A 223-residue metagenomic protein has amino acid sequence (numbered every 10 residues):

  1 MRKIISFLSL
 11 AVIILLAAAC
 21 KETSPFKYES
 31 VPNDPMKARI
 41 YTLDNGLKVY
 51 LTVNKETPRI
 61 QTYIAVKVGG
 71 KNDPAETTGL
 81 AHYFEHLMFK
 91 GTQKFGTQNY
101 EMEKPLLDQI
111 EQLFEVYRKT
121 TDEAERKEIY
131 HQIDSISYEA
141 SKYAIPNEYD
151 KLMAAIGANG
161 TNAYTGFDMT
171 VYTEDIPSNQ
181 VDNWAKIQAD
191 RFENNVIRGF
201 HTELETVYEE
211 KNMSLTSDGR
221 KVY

Functional and structural regions predicted by a protein language model:
M1-L8: Bacterial N-terminal signal peptides that target proteins for export
L8-A17: Bacterial N-terminal signal peptides
C20-A144, V171-R198: His/Glu-rich zincin catalytic helix
T42, V53, I156-G166: Catalytic zinc-binding patch centered on the HExxH motif and its immediate surroundings that defines zinc-dependent
E56, T77, Y164-G166, F200 (+1 more regions): Short, glycine-/polar-rich solvent-exposed loops and beta-turns at beta-strand/coil boundaries
S141-M153, G157: Alpha-helix-centered segments that form part of catalytic cores
F167-T170, H201-E210: Short, glycine/charge-rich beta-strand/loop segments that flank catalytic centers and engage negatively charged groups
T206-Y223: Short acidic/His-enriched helical or mixed secondary-structure segments at domain edges of catalytic enzymes and some
